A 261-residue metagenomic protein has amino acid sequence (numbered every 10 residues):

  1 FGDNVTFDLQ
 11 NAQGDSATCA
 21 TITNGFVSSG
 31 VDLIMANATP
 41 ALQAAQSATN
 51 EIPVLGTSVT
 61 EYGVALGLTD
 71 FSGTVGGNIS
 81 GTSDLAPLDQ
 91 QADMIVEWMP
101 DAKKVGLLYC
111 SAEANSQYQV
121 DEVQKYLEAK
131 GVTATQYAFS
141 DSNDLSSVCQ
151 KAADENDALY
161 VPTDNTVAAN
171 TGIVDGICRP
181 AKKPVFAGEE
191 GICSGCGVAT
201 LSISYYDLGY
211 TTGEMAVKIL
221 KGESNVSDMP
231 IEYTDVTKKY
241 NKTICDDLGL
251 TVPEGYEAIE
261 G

Functional and structural regions predicted by a protein language model:
F1-S16, G77-I79, Q124-S142: Short beta-strand elements in bilobed, periplasmic/extracellular small-molecule ligand-binding domains
T6-D70, D164-G188: Beta-alpha junction/loop-to-helix N-cap segments that form part of ligand/metal-binding clefts
C19-T23, T39-L42, Q46, D89-A92 (+8 more regions): Extracytoplasmic/secreted envelope proteins and their assembly/folding machinery, especially bacterial periplasmic
Y62-K104, I203-S224: Hydrophobic alpha-helical segments within soluble ligand-binding/sensing domains
S80-L127, D228-C245: An alpha-beta-alpha
A114-K183, E189: Pocket-lining segment of extracytoplasmic ligand-binding domains
R179-A199, T237: Periplasmic-binding protein-like
K218-G261: Hinge/cleft segment of the Venus flytrap/periplasmic-binding protein
